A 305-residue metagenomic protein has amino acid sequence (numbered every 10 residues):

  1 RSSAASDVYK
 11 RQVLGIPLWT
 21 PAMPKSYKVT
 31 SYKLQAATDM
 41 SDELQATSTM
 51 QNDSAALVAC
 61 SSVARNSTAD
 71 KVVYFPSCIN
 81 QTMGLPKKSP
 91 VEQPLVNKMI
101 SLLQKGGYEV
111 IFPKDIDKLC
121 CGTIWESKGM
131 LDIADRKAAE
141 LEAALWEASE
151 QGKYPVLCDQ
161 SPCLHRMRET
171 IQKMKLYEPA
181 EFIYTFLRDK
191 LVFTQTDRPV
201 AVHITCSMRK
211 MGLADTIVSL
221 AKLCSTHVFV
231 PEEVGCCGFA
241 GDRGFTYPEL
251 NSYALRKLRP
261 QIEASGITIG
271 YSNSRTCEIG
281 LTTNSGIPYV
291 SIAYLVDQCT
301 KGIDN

Functional and structural regions predicted by a protein language model:
R1-A5, Y9: Single conserved hydrophobic/aromatic residue that forms the stacking wall/gate of nucleotide- or nucleobase-binding
V8-Y9, V63, V110, V156 (+1 more regions): Hydrophobic aliphatic residue packing
K10-L34: Flexible, glycine/threonine-enriched loop-and-boundary segments that flank and lead into catalytic domains of large
L34-A69: Intrinsic disorder/low-complexity segments
N66-S77, T194-V200: A short, charged/proline- and glycine-enriched loop that marks the coil->beta-strand transition at the N-terminal
V73-K175, T205-N305: Cofactor-cradling patches in redox/metallo enzymes
L176-P199: A conserved helix-loop-strand patch within extracytoplasmic ligand-binding domains of the periplasmic binding
L191, V200-I204, C224: FMN-binding flavodoxin-like domain, especially the glycine-rich phosphate-binding loop
